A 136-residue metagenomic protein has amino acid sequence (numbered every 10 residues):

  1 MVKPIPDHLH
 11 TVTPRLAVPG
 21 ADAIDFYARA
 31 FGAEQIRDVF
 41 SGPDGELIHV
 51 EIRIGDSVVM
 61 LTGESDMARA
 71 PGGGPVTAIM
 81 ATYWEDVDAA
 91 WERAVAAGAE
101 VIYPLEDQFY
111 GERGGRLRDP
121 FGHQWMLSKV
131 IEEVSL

Functional and structural regions predicted by a protein language model:
M1-A17, I24-P120, L127-L136: Vicinal oxygen chelate
